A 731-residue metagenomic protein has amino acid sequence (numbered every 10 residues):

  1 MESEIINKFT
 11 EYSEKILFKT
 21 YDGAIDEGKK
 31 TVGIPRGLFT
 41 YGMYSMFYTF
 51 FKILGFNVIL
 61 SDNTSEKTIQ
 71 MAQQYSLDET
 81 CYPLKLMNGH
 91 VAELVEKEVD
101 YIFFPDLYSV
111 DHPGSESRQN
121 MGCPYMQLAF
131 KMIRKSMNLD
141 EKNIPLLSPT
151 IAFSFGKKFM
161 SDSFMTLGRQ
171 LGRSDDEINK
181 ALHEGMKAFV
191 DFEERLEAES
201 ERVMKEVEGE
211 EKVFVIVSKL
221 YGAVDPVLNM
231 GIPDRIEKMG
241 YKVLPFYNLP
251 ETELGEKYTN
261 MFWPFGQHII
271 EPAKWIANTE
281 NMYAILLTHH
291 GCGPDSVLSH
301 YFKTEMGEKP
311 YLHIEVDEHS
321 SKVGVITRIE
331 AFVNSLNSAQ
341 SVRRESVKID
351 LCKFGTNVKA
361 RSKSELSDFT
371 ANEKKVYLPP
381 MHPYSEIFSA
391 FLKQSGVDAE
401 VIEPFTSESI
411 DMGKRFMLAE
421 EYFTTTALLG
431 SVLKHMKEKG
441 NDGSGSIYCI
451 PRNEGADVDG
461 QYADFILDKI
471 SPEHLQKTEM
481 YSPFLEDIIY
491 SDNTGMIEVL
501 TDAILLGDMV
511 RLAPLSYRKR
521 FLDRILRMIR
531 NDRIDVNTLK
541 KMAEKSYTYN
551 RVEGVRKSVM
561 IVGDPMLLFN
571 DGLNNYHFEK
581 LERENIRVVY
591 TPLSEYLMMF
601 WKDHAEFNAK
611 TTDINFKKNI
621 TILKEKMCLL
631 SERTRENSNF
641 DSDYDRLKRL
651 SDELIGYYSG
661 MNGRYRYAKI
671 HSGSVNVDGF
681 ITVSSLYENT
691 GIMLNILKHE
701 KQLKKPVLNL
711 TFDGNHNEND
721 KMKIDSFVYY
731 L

Functional and structural regions predicted by a protein language model:
M1-L731: An N-terminal assembly and electron-transfer interface module characteristic of large anaerobic redox and radical
